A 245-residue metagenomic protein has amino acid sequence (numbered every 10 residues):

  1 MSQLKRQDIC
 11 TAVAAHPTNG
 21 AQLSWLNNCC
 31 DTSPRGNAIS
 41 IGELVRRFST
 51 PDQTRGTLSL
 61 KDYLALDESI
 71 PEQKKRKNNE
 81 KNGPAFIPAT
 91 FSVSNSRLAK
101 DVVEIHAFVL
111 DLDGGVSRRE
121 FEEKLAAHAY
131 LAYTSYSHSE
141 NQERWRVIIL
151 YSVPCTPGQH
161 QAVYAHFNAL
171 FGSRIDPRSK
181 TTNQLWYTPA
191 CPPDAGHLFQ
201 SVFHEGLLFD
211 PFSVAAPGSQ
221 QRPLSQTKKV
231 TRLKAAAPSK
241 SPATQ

Functional and structural regions predicted by a protein language model:
K5-S33, I41-R46, S96-V116, Y151-Q245: DNA replication initiation modules
P34-A107, L112-E123, Y130: SsDNA-processing nucleotidyl-transfer enzymes
G56, Y133, G172-I175: Residue-level signal for secondary-structure boundary elements
F91, S135-S137, A190-P193: Residues that form or immediately flank small-molecule/cofactor binding pockets and catalytic motifs
E122-E140: Active-site-adjacent substructure of cysteine-protease-like catalytic cores
A132, I148, V153: Acidic, contiguous internal or C-terminal segments within carbohydrate-active enzymes that form a structured patch used
Y136-R146, N183-W186: Short, conserved phosphate-binding/catalytic loop or strand-edge motifs used in phosphoryl-/nucleotidyl-transfer
